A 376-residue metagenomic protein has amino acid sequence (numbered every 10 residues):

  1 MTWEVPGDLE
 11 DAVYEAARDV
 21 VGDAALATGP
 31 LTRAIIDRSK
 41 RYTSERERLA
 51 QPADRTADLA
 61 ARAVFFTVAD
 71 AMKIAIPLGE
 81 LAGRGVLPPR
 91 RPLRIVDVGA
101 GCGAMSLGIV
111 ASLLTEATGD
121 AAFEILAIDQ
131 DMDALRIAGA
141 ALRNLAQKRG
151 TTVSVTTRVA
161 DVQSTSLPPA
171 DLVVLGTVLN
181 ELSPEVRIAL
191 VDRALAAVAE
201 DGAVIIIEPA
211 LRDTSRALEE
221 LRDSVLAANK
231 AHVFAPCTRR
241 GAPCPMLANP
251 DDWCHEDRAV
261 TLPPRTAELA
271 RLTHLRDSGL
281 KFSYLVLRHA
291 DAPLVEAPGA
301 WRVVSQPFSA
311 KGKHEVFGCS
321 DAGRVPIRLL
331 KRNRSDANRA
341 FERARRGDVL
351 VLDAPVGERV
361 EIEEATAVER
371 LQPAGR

Functional and structural regions predicted by a protein language model:
M1-L49: N-terminal auxiliary segments of SAM/dcSAM-dependent transferases
A50-R84: Class I SAM-dependent methyltransferase Rossmann-like catalytic core, especially the SAM/SAH-binding loop
C102-G119: Conserved SAM-binding loop of SAM-dependent methyltransferases across substrates and taxa, primarily the Class I
R136-S166: S-adenosyl-L-methionine
D171-E185: A short SAM/SAH-binding and catalytic strip from SAM-dependent methyltransferases
I188-D201: A short glycine-rich, Lys/Arg-flanked "PGG" loop and its adjoining helix->strand segment in the class I
D201-P209: Conserved beta-strand signature within the Rossmann-like core of class I S-adenosyl-L-methionine
T266-R376: C-terminal lobe and adjacent flexible extensions of AdoMet/dcAdoMet transferase-like proteins
